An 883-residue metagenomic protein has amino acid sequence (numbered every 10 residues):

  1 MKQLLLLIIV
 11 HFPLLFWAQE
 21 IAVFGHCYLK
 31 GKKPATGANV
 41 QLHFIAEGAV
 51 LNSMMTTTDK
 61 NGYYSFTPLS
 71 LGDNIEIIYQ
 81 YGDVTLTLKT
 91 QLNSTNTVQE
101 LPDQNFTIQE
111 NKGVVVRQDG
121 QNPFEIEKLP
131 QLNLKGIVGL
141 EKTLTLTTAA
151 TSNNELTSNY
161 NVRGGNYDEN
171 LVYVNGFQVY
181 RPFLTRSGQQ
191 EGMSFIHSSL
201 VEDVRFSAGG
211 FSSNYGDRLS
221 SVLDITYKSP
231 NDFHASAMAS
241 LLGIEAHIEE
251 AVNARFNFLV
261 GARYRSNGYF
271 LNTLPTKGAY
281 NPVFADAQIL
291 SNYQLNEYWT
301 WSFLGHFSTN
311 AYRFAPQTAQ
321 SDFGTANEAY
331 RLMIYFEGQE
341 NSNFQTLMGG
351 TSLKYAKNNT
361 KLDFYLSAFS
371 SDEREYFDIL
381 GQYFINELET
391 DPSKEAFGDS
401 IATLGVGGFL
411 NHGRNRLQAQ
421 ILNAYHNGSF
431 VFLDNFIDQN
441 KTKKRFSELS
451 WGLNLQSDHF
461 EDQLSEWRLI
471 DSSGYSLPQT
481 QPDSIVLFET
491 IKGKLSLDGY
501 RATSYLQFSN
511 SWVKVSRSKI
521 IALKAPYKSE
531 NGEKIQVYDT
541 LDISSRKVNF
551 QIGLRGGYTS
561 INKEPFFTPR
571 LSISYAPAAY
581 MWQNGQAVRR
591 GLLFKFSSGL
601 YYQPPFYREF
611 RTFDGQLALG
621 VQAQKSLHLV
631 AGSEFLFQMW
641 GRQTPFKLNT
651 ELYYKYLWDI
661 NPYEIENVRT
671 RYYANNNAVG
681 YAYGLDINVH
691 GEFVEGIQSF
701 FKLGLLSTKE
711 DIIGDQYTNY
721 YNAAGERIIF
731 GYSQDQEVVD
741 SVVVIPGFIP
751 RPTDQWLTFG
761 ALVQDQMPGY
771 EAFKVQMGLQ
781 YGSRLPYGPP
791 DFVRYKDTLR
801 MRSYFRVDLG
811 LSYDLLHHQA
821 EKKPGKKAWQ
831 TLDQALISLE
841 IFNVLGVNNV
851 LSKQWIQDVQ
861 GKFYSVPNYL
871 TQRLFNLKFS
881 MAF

Functional and structural regions predicted by a protein language model:
D59, D83, K89-S94, V115-N170 (+3 more regions): Periplasmic N-terminal accessory/gating domains of Gram-negative outer-membrane beta-barrel systems
S236, L242-Y264, K277-P316, E340-D363 (+2 more regions): Transmembrane beta-barrel wall of Gram-negative outer-membrane proteins
N267, T300-Y355, S371-S393, G413-Q420: Flexible loop and strand-edge segments within Gram-negative outer membrane beta-barrel domains
T318, A578-L629, L652-N677, G778-P790 (+1 more regions): Surface-exposed extracellular loop regions of Gram-negative outer-membrane beta-barrel proteins, predominantly
D363-S367, E373, Q622-Y683, N688-V694 (+1 more regions): Membrane-embedded beta-barrel scaffold of Gram-negative outer-membrane proteins
A396-G405, N411-R546, M581-Q583: Outer-membrane beta-barrel transmembrane domain signature of Gram-negative proteins, especially the mid-to-C-terminal
Y654-Y656, N675-P789, S880: Gram-negative outer-membrane beta-barrel transporters
S699, Q780-P790, Y813-F883: C-terminal beta-signal and adjacent terminal beta-strands/loops of Gram-negative outer-membrane beta-barrel proteins
